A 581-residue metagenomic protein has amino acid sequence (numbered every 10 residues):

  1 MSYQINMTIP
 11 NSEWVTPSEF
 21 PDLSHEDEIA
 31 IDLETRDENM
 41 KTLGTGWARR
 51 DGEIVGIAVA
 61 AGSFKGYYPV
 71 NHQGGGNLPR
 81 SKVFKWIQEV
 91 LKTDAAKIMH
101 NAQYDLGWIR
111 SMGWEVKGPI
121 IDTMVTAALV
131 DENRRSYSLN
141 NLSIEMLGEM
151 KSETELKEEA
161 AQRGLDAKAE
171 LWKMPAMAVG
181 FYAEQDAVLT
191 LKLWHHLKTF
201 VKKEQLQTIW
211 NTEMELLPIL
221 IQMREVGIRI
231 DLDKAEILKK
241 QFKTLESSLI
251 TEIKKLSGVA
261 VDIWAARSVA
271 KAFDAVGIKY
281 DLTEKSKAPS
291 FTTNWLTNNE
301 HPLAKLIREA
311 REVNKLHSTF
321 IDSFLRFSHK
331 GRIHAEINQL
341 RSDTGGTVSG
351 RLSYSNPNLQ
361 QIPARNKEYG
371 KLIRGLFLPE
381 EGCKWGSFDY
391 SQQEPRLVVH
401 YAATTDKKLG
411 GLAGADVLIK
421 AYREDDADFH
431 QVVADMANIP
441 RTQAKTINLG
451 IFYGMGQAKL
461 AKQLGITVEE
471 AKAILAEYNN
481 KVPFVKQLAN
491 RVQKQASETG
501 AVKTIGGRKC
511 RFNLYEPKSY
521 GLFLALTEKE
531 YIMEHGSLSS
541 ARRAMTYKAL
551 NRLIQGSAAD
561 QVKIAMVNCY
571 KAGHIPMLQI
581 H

Functional and structural regions predicted by a protein language model:
M1-Q73, K117, R134, L142-Y369 (+10 more regions): Conserved "right-hand" nucleotidyltransferase catalytic core of DNA-directed polymerases
A30, A95-D105, S387: Acidic beta-strand-to-loop metal/phosphate-binding motif
M40-G74, E394-M436, A525-S540: Metal-dependent catalytic core segments for phosphate chemistry
G62-K97: Nucleic-acid-processing active sites and adjacent nucleic-acid-binding tracks, predominantly divalent metal-dependent
R110-I120, R134-N140, T404-L418: A short alpha->loop->secondary-structure connector
E115-E132, L139-N141, D426-Q431: Conserved beta-strand -> loop -> alpha-helix junction used to position metal-binding or nucleic-acid-contacting
Q185-K192, S391, Y547-Y570: Conserved pre-motif C helix in the palm subdomain of viral-like polymerases
T442-Y453: Short, amphipathic alpha-helical "recognition" segments used to contact nucleic acids or chromatin
